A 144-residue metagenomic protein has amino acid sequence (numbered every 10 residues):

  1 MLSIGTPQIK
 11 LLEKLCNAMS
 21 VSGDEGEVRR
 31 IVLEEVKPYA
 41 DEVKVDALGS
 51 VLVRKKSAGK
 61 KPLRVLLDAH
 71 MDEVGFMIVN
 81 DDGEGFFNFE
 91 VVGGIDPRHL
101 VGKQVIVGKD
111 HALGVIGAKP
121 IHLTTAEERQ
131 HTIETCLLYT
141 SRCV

Functional and structural regions predicted by a protein language model:
M1-R142: N-terminal hydrophobic/helix-forming segments and targeting peptides
